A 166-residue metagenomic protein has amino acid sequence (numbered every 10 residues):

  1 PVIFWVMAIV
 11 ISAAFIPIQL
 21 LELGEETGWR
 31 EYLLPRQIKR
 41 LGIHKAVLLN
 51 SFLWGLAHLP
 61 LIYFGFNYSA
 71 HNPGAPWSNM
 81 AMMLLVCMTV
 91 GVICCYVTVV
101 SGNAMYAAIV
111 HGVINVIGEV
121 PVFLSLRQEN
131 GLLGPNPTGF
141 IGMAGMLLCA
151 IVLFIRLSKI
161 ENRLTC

Functional and structural regions predicted by a protein language model:
P1-T27, L34-L41, G65-S78: Juxtamembrane helix-loop-helix connectors linking adjacent transmembrane helices in multi-pass membrane enzymes
Q19, F52-L61, G112-L124: Aromatic-anchored segments of alpha-helical transmembrane domains
L23-L56, V99-N103: Membrane-interface helix/loop boundary segments of multi-pass membrane proteins
E31, P35, V92-C95, E119: Transmembrane alpha-helix boundary and packing residues in multipass membrane permease domains and related
H44-L49, A81-L85, M105-I109, F140: Hydrophobic alpha-helical transmembrane segments
W77, G112-C166: C-terminal membrane module of polytopic membrane proteins
M83-Y96: Hydrophobic alpha-helical transmembrane segments of polytopic membrane proteins
Y96-A107, H111: A structural motif at transmembrane helix-loop-helix junctions in multipass membrane proteins
